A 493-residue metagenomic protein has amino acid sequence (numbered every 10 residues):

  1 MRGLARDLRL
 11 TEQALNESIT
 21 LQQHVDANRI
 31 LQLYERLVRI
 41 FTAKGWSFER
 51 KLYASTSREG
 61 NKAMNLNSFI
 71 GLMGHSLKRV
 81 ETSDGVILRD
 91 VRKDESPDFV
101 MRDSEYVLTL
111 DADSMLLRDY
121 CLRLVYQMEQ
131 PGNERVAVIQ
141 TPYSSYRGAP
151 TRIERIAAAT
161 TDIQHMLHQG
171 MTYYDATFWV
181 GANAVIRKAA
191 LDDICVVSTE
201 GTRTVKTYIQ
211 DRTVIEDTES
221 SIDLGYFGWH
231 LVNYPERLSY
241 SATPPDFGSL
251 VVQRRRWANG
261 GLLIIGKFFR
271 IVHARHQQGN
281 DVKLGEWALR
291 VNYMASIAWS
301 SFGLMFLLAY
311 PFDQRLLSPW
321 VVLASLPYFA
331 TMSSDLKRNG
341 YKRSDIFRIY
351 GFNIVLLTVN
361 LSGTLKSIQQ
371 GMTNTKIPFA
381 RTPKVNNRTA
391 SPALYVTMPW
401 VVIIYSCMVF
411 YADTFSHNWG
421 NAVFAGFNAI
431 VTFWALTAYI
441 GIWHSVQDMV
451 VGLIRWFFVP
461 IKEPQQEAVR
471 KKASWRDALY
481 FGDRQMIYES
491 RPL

Functional and structural regions predicted by a protein language model:
M1-H273: Internal catalytic domains of large membrane-associated glycosyltransferases
M1-R50, G71-G74, N292-W299, A309 (+1 more regions): N-terminal membrane-anchoring/stem segments of glycan-assembly enzymes
T11-Y34, L365-Y395: Multipass alpha-helical transmembrane domains of eukaryotic endomembrane proteins
P244-N259, D345-I346, M372-N386: Nucleotide-sugar-dependent glycosyltransferase catalytic core
G260-L284, V359, G363, L436-I440: C-terminal, non-catalytic tails of nucleotide-sugar-dependent glycosyltransferases
R275-A298, G371, I377-M408, V469-L493: Loop-to-transmembrane boundary segments
L289-N374, A390-E467: Membrane-embedded multi-pass helical conduit in multi-pass membrane proteins, especially envelope-biosynthetic
